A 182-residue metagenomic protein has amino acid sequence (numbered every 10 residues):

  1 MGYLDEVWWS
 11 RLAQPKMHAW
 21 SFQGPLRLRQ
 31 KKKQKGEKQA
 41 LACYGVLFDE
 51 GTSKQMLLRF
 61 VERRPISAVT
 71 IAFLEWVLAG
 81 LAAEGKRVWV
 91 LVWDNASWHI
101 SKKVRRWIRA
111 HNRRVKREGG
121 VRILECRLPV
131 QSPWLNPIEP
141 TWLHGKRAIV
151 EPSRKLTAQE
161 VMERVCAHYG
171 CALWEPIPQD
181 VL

Functional and structural regions predicted by a protein language model:
M1-W76: Extended, low-complexity cationic-aromatic segments
D5, C43-L47, D94, N136 (+1 more regions): Generic structural signal for small/hydrophobic residues in well-ordered secondary structure, especially within
Q14-L28, V104-R117, L128, A148: A short alpha/beta connector and helix-capping loop motif
L26-Q34, H111-P140, S153-R154: RNase H-like polynucleotidyl transferase catalytic core
A42-Y44, V90-V92, L124-C126: A structural signal for isolated positions on well-ordered beta-strands in alpha/beta enzyme cores
V69-V90: Short, basic/hydrophobic alpha-helical segments
K86-I100, L128-Q131, N136: Acidic/histidine-rich, metal-coordinating catalytic segments
V121-R122, Q131, L135-L182: C-terminal anion-handling pockets and recognition modules
